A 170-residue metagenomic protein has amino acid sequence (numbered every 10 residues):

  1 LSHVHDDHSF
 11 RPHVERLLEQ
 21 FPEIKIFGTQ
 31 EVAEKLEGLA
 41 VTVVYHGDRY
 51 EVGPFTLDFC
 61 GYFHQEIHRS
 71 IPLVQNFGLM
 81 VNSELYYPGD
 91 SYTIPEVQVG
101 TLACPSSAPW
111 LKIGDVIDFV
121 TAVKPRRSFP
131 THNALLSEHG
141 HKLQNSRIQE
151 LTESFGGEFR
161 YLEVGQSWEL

Functional and structural regions predicted by a protein language model:
L1-G28, G100-A103: Active-site metal-binding motif and surrounding structural segment of the metallo-beta-lactamase
S2, Y87-D90, T131: Active-site flanking residues adjacent to catalytic metal/cofactor-binding acidic residues
E23, V116-N133: Proline-aspartate-enriched helix->loop->beta-strand connector
Q30, S106, T131-N133: Short secondary-structure boundary segments
E37-E51, F55, R127-L170: Binuclear metal-ion centers of metallo-dependent hydrolases, dominated by the metallo-beta-lactamase
V44-V97, W110-K112, V164-L170: Core dinuclear metal-dependent hydrolase active-site scaffold
L73-V74, I113-D118, K142-I148: Charged helix-capping and loop-helix junction motifs
T101-D115, T121: Active-site-proximal segments of metal-dependent phosphoesterases and phosphodiesterases across multiple
